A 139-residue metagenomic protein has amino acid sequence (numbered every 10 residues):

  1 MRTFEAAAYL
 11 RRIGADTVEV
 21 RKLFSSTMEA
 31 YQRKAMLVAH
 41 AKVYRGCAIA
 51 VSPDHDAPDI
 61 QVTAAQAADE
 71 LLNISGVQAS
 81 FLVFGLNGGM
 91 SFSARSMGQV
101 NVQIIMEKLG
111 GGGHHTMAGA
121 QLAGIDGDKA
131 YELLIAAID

Functional and structural regions predicted by a protein language model:
M1-D139: Hydrophobic helix-and-loop "lid/oligomerization" segment in the mid-to-C-terminal part of catalytic domains
